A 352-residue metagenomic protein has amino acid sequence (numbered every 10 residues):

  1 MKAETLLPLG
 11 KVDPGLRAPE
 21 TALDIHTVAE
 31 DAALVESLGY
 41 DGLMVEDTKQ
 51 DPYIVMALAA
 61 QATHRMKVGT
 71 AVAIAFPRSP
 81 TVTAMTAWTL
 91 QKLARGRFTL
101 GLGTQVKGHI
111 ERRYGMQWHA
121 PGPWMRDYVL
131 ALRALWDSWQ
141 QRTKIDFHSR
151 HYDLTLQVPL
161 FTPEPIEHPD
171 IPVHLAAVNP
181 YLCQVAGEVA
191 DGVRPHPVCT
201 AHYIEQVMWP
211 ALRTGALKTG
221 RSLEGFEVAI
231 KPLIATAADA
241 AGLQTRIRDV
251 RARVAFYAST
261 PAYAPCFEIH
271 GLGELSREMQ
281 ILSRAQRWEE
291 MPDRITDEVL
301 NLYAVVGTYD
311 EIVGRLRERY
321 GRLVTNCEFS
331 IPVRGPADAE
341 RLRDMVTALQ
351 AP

Functional and structural regions predicted by a protein language model:
M1-V68, I171: N-terminal beta1-alpha1-beta2 module of alpha/beta enzyme domains
A3-H26, A73, R78-P80, E167-V178 (+2 more regions): Active-site mouth loops of central-metabolism enzymes
A3-L7, L43-V45, V68-A71, F98-L102 (+4 more regions): Hydrophobic faces of well-ordered beta-strands that scaffold small-molecule active sites in alpha/beta enzyme cores
D13-G15, A84-G192, P197-F226, R277-M279 (+1 more regions): Internal, glycine-rich beta/alpha segment that forms the wall or movable "lid" of small-molecule/cofactor binding
Y40-T63, I74, P197-A201, F267 (+1 more regions): Glycine-rich, proline-tolerant flexible connector loops at the mouths of alpha/beta enzymes
V55-A73, P77, Y128, L217 (+1 more regions): Alpha-helix-loop-beta-strand connector modules within alpha/beta enzyme cores
G242-V299: Active-site pocket-lining/capping segments in soluble small-molecule metabolic enzymes
V299-P352: Long, low-complexity C-terminal extensions of enzymes
